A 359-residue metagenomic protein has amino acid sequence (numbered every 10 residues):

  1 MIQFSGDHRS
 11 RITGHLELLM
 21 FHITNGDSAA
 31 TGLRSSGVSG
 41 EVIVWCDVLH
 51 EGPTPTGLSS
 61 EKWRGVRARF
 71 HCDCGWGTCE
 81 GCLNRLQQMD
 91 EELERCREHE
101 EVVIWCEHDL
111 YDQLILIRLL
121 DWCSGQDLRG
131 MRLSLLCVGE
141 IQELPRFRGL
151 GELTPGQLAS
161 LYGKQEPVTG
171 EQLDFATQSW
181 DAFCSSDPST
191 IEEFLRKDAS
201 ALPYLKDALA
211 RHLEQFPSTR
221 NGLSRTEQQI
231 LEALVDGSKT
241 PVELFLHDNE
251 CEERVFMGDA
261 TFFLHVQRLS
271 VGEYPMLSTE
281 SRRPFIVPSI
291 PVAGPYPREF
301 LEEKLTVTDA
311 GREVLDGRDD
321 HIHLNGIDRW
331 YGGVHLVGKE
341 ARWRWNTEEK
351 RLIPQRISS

Functional and structural regions predicted by a protein language model:
E17-C79: A structured, charge-rich N-terminal accessory region that forms the first stable segment of a protein and links
S39, R118-L133: A short alpha->loop->secondary-structure connector
G75-G125: Long, hydrophobic/aromatic-enriched structural stretches that serve as scaffold segments
S134-S160: Short, conserved secondary-structure transition motifs
P155-V235: A conserved mid-domain beta-alpha-beta active-site/ligand-binding segment of alpha/beta enzyme cores
Q228, N249-R282: Charge-enriched amphipathic alpha-helical scaffolds
S238-N249: Short acidic, hydrophobic short linear motifs in intrinsically disordered regions
A260-F263, M276-I357: Accessory beta->alpha helical hairpin/"wing" motif in late/C-terminal subdomains of nucleic-acid enzymes
